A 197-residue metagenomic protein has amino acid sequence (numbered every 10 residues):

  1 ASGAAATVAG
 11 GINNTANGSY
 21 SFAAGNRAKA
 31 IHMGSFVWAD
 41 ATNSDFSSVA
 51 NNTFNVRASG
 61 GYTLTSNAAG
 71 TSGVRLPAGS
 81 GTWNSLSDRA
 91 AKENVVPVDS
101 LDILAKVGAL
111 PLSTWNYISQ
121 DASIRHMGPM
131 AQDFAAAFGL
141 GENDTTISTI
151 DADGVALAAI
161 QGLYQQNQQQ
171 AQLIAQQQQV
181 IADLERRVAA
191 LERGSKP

Functional and structural regions predicted by a protein language model:
A1-R75: Periodic small-residue-enriched repeat registers in elongated scaffold domains
N43-V49, S87-P97, S113-R125: Active-site-adjacent substrate-recognition loops and nearby beta-strands within hydrolase catalytic domains
V56, G60-L104, Q169, D183-R186 (+1 more regions): Glycine-rich, low-complexity segments
A91, I103-K106, M130, A156: Stable alpha-helical elements in mature extracytoplasmic
N94, L140-P197: C-terminal intramolecular chaperone/auto-processing assembly modules
A109, A131-L140: Glycine-rich, acidic and aromatic/proline-enriched surface loops and short helix-turn segments that act as binding
M127-G128, D153: Residues that recognize and position ribonucleotide moieties
